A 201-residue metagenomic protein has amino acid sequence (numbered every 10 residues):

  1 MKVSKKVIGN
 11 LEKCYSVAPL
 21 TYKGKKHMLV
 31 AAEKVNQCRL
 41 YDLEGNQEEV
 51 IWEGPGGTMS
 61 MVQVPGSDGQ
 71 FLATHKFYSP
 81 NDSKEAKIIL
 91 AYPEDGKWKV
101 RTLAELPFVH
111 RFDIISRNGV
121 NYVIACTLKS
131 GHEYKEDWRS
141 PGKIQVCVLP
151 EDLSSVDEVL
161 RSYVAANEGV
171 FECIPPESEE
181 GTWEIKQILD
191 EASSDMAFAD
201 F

Functional and structural regions predicted by a protein language model:
M1-F201: Beta-propeller-forming repeat regions
